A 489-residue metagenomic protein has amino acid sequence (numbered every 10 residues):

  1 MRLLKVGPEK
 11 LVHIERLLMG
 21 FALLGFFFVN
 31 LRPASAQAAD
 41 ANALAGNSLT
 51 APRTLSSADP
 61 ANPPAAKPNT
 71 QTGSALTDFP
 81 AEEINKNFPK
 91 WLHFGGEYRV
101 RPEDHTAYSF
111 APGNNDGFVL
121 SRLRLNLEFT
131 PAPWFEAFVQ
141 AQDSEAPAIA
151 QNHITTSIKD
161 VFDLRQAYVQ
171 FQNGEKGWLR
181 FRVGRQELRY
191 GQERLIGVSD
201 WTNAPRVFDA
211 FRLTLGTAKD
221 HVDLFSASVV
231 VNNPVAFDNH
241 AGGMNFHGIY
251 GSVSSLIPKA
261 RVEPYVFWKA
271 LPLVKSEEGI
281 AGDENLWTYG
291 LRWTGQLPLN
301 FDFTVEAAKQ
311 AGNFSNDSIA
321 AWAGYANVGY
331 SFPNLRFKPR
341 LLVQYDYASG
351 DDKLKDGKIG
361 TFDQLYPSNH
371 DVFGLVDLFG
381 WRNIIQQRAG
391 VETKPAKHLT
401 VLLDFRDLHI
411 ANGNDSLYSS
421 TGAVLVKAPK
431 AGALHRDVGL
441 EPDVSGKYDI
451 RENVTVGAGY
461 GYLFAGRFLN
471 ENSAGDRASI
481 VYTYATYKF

Functional and structural regions predicted by a protein language model:
M1-I14: N-terminal secretory signal peptides that target proteins for export/translocation
R2-L4, F27-N115, N126, T130-A132 (+8 more regions): N-terminal periplasmic/intermembrane-space "pro-region" immediately following the signal or transit peptide
L18-N30: Bacterial N-terminal signal peptides
P64, P68-T72, D104-S121, P131-G177 (+8 more regions): Surface-exposed loop and membrane-interface regions of Gram-negative outer-membrane beta-barrel proteins
V100-T106, P133, A141-P147, R185-R189 (+9 more regions): Transmembrane beta-strands of outer-membrane beta-barrel pores
E175-F181, V198-K355, K394, N414 (+2 more regions): Signature for the C-terminal beta-barrel architecture of outer-membrane proteins
P339-R340, Y345-E441: C-terminal structural cap/anchor segments
V444, D476-F489: Outer-membrane beta-barrel "beta-signal"
